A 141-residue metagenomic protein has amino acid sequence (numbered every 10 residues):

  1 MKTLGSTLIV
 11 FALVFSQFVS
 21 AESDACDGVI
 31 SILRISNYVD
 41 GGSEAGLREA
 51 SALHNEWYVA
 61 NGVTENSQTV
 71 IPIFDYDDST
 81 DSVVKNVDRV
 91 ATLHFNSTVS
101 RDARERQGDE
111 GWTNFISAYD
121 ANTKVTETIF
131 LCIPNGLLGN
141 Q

Functional and structural regions predicted by a protein language model:
K2-V10: Sec-dependent signal peptide recognition, specifically the positively charged N-region followed immediately by
S16-F18: N-terminal signal peptide c-region/cleavage motif recognized by signal peptidases
S20-A21, E127: Disulfide-bonded cysteine motifs in exported proteins
E22-A45: Immediate post-signal-peptide N-terminus of mature secreted/exported proteins
V39, E44, A50-E56: Generic detector of contiguous secondary-structure segments
G41-L47, V99-R104: Short, conserved charged micro-motifs
A52, E56-Q68, D81-Q141: An amphipathic, aromatic/His-enriched active-site/gating alpha helix that lines ligand/cofactor pockets
I73-S79: A cross-kingdom feature marking solvent-exposed beta-strand/loop segments within repeated, beta-rich binding/scaffold
